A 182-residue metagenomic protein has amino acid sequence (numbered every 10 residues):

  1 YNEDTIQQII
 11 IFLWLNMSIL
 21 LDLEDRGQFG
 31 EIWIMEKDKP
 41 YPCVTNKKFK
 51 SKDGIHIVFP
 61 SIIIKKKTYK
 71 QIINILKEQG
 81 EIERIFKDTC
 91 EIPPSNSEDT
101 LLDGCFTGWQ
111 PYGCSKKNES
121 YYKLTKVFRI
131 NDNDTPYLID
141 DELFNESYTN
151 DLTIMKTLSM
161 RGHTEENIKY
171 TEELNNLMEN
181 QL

Functional and structural regions predicted by a protein language model:
Y1-K87, W109, S115, S159 (+1 more regions): Signature for HUH/AEP ssDNA processing cores
K77-L182: C-terminal accessory nucleic-acid interaction domains of nucleic acid-metabolism proteins
